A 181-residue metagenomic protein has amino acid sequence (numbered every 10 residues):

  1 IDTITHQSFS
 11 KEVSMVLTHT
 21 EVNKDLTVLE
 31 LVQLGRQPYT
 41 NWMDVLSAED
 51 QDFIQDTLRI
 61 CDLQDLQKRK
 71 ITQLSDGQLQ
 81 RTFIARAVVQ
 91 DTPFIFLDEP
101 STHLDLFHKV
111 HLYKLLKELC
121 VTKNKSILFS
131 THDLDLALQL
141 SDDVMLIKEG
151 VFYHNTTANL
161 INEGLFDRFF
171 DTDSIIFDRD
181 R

Functional and structural regions predicted by a protein language model:
Q33, A48-L66: Conserved ABC ATPase "signature" region
K70-L74, Q78: Conserved ABC ATPase signature
I84, L112: Hydrophobic anchor residue at the start of the ABC signature
I95-D98: Catalytic Walker B motif of ABC-type/P-loop ATPase nucleotide-binding domains
T131-H132: H-loop/switch region of ABC-family ATPase nucleotide-binding domains
D143-T156: H-loop (His-switch) and adjacent beta-strand-loop-beta switch element of ABC-type ATPase nucleotide-binding domains
F170-R181: ABC ATPase nucleotide-binding domains
